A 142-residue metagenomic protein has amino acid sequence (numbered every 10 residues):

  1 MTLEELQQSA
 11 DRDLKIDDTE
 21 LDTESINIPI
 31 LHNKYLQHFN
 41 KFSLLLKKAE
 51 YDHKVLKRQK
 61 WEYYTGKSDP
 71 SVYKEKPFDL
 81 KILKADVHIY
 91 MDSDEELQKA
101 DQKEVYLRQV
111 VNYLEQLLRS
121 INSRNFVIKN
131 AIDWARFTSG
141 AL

Functional and structural regions predicted by a protein language model:
M1-L142: Charge-rich amphipathic alpha-helical interaction elements
